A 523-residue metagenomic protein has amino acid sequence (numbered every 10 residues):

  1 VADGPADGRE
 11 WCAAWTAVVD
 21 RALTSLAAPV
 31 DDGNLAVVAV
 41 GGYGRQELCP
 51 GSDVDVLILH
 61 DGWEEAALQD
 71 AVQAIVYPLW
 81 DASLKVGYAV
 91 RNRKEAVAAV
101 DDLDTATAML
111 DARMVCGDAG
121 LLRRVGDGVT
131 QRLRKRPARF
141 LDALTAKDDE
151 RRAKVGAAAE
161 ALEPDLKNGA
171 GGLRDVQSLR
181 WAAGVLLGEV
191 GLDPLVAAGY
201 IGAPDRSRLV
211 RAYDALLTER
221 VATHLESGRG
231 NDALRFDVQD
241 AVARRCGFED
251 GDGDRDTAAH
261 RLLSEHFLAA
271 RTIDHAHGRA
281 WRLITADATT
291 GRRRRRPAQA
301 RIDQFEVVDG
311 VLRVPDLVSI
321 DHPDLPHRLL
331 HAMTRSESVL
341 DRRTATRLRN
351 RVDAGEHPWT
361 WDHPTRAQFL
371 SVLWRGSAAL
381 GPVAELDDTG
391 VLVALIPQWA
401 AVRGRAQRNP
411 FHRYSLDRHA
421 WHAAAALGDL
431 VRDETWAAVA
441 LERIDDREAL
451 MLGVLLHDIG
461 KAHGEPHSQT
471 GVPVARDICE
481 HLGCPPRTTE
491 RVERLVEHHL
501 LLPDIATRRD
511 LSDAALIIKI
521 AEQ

Functional and structural regions predicted by a protein language model:
V1-L452, A462-Q523: A nucleotide- and high-energy phosphate-metabolite-utilizing enzyme signature
L455: Walker B beta-strand of ABC/ABC-like P-loop ATPase nucleotide-binding domains, specifically the conserved hydrophobic
D458: Catalytic glutamate of the conserved HExxH
